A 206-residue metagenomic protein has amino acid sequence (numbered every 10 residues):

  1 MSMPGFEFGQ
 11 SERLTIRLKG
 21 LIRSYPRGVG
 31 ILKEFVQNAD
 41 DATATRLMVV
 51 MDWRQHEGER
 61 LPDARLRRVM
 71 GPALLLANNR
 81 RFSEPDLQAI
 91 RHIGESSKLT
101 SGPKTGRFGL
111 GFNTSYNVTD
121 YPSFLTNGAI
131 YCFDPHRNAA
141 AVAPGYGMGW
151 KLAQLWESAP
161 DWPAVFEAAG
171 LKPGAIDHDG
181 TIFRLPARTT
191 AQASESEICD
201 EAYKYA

Functional and structural regions predicted by a protein language model:
M1-I176: GHKL (Bergerat-fold) ATPase N-terminal catalytic module, capturing the glycine-rich phosphate-binding loop and acidic
L171-A206: Glycine/threonine-rich ATP-lid/beta-loop region of ATP-binding domains
